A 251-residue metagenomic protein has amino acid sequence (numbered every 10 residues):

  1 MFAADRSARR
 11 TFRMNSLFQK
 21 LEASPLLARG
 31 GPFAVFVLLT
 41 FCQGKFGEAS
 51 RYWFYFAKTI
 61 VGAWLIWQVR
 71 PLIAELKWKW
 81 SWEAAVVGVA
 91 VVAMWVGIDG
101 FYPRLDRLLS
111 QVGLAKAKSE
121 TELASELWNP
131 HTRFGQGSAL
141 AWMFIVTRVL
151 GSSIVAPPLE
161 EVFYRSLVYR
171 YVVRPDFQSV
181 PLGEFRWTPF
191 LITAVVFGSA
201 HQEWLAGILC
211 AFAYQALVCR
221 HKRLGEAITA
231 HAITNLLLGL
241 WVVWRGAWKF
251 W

Functional and structural regions predicted by a protein language model:
F2-E22: Short, Lys/Arg-rich, polar N-terminal cytosolic tail immediately upstream of the first transmembrane signal-anchor
N15-F18, F41, V96-G97: Helical anchoring/docking segments at protein termini
S16, K20, L38, F46-A49 (+2 more regions): Juxtamembrane loop-transmembrane helix junctions in multi-pass integral membrane proteins, especially the extracellular
S24-A93, Q111-K118: Alpha-helical transmembrane segments in multi-pass membrane proteins
K45-E48, R70-A74, R104-L108, H201-Q202 (+1 more regions): Transmembrane helix-loop junctions in multipass membrane proteins, especially transporters and channels
A74-A156, R170-E184: Juxtamembrane helix-loop-helix connectors linking adjacent transmembrane helices in multi-pass membrane enzymes
M94, G135-W251: Transmembrane helix-loop-helix hairpins at the membrane interface of multi-pass integral membrane proteins
